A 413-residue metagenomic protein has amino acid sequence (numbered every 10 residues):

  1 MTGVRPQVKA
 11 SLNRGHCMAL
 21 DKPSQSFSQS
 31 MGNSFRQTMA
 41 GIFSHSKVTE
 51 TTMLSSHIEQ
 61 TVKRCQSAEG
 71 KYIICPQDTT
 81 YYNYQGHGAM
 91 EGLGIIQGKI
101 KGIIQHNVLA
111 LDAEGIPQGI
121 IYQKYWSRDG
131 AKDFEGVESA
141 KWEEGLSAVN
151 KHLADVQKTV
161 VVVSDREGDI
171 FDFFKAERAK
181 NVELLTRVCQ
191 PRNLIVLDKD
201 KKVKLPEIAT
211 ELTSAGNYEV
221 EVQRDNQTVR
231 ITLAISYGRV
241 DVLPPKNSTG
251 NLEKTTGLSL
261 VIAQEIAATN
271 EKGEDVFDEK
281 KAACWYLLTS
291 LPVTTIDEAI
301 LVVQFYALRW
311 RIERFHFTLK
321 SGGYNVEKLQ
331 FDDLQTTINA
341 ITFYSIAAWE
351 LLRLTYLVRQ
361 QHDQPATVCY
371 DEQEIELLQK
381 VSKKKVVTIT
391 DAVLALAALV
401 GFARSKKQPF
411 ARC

Functional and structural regions predicted by a protein language model:
M1-A89, K99-I104, L109-C413: Single, function-defining residue in the core of a domain
